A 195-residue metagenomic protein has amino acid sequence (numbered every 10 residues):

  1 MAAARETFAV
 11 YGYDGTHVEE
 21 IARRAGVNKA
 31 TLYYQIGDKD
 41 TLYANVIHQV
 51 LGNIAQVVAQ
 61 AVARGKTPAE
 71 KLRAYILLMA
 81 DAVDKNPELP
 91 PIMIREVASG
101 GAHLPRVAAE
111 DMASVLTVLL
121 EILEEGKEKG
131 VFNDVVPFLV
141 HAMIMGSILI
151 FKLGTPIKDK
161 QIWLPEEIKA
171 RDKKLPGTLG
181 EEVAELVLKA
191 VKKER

Functional and structural regions predicted by a protein language model:
A3, T7-T41, N45-V46: Helix-turn-helix
V10-D14, G65, N86, K129: Short coil/turn segments at alpha/beta junctions that flank glycine-rich nucleotide-binding fingerprints
T41, Q56, A80-E124, L139 (+1 more regions): Short secondary-structure transition hinges
V46-A74, E110-A113, I122-E124: Amphipathic alpha-helical linker/stalk segments
A59-P91, P137-I144, G177-G180: Hydrophobic alpha-helical connector segments
E70, V107-D111, E128-M143: All-alpha amphipathic helical-bundle segments outside canonical DNA-binding/catalytic cores that form hydrophobic
D81, K85, A113-N133, S147-R195: C-terminal peripheral helix-coil segments that are non-catalytic and often amphipathic
